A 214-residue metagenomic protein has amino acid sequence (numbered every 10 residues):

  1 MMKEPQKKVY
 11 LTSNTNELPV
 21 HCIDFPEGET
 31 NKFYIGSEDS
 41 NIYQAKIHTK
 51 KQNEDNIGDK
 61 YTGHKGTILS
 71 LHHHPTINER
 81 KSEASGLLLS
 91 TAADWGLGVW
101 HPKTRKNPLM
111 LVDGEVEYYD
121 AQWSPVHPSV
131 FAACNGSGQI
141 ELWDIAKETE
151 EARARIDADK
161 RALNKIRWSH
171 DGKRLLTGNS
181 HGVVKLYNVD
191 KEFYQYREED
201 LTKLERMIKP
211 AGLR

Functional and structural regions predicted by a protein language model:
M1-H21, T30-N31, R105-S129, G136-E141 (+1 more regions): Terminal intrinsically disordered, low-complexity extensions flanking WD-repeat/beta-propeller proteins
M1-T62, G66-L69: Extended repeat-based solenoid scaffolds, especially LRR ectodomains and other repeat-derived architectures
H21, D39-Y43, G66-L69, D94-G98 (+2 more regions): Short coil/turn segments within WD40 beta-propeller repeats
E29-T30, K50-E54, I77-S85, H127-P128 (+1 more regions): Short, solvent-exposed loop/turn segments that connect beta-strands within catalytic domains and beta-strand-rich
F33-S37, R80-S82, L88-A92, F131-N135 (+1 more regions): Conserved beta-strand element within WD40/beta-propeller blades
N41-Y43, K65, L69-H72, S85-V112 (+1 more regions): Amphipathic alpha-helical interface segments within eukaryotic helical scaffold and small GTPase-regulatory domains
Q44-K46, L71-T76, W143, Y187: Short, well-ordered amphipathic alpha-helices
